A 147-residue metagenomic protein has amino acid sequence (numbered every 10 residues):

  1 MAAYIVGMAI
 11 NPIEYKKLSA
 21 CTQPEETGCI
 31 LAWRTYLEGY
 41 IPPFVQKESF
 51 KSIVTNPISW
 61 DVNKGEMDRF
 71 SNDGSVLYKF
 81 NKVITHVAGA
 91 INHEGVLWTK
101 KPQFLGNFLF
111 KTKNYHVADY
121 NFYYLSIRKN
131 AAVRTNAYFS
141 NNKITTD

Functional and structural regions predicted by a protein language model:
M1-V133, A137, N141, T146: Surface cap/lid and interfacial helix-loop subdomains adjacent to catalytic sites that gate substrate access
